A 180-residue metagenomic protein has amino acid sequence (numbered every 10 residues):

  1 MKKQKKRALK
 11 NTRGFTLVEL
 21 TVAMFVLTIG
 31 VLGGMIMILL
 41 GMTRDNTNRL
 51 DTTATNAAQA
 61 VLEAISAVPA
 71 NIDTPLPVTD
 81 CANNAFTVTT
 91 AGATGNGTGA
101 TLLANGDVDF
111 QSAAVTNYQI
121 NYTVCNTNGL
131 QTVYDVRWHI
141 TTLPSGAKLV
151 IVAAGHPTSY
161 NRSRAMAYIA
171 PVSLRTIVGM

Functional and structural regions predicted by a protein language model:
M1-K10, I72, G129: N-terminal secretory signal sequences
K2, T12-Q59: Aliphatic-rich helix starts adjacent to a transmembrane/signal segment
K6, L17, M24, G99-A100 (+1 more regions): Generic N-terminal initiation segments characterized by hydrophobic and/or small/turn-forming residues
K6-K10, V22, G106: Extended, non-globular alpha-helical segments
R7-R13, A167-I169: Extreme N-terminus of proteins, especially the signal/transit-peptide cleavage junction and the first residues
R49-T52, N56-M180: Low-complexity, Gly/Pro-rich coil/beta segments used as flexible assembly/activation regions
